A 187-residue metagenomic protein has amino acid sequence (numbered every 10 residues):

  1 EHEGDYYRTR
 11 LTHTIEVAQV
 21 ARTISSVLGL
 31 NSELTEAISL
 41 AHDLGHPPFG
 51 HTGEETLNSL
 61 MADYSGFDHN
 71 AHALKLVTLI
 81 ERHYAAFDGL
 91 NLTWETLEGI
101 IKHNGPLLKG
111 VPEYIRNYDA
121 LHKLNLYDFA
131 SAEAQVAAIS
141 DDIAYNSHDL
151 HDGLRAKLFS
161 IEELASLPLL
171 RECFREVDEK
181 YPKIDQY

Functional and structural regions predicted by a protein language model:
E1-R10, E36-A41, T56-S59: Glycine-/proline-rich flexible loop or hinge segments
E3-L34: Alpha-helical phosphate/pyrophosphate-handling elements in metalloenzyme active cores
I15, Q19-R22, V27, L44-Y187: Sequence-structural signature of the catalytic-core scaffold of metal-dependent phosphohydrolases that act on
N31-E36, A130-A132: Short hydrophobic "helix-edge" motifs at membrane interfaces and signal-peptide entry regions
